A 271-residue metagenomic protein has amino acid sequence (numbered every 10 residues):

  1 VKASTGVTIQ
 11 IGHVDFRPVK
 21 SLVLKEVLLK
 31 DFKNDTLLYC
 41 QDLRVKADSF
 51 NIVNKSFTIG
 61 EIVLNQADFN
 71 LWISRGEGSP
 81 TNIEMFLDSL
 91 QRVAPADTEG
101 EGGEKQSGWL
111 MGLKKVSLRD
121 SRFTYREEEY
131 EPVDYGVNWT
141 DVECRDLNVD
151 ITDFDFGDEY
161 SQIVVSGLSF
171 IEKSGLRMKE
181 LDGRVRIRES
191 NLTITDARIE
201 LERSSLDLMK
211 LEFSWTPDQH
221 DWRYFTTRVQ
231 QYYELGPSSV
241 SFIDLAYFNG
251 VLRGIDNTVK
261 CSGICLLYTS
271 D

Functional and structural regions predicted by a protein language model:
V1-F32, I163, L168, K179-E180 (+1 more regions): N-terminal amphipathic/hydrophobic interface segments
V7, E26-E159, L176, R203-A246: Secondary-structure transition motifs
I9-I11, G103-E104, E180, T193-T195 (+2 more regions): Short structured motifs
G175, R253-N257: Short sequence motifs at beta-strands and strand-loop junctions characteristic of Gram-negative outer-membrane
M178-D182, L206-L208, T258-K260: Transmembrane beta-barrel architecture of outer membranes
Y268-D271: Conserved small/polar residues in nucleotide/adenosyl-binding loops
